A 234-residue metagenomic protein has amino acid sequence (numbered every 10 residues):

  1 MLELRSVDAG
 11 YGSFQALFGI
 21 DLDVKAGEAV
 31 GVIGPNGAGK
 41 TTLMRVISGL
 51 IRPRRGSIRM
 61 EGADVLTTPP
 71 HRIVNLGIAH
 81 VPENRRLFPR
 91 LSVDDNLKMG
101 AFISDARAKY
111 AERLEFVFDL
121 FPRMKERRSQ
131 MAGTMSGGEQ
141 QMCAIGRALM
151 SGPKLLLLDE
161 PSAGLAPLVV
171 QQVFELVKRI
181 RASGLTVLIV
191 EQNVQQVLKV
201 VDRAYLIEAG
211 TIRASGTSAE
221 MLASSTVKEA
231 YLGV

Functional and structural regions predicted by a protein language model:
G12, V30, T68, V93-E112 (+2 more regions): ABC-type ATPase nucleotide-binding domains, specifically the catalytic core motifs of the NBD
I33-P35: The feature captures the beta-strand-to-loop junction immediately N-terminal to the Walker
S48: Helix-to-loop junction immediately C-terminal to a conserved catalytic motif
G56-D64, L76, K109-L114: Conserved ABC transporter NBD signature motif
A148-L149: ABC ATPase C-loop
L156-E160: Catalytic Walker B motif of ABC-type/P-loop ATPase nucleotide-binding domains
